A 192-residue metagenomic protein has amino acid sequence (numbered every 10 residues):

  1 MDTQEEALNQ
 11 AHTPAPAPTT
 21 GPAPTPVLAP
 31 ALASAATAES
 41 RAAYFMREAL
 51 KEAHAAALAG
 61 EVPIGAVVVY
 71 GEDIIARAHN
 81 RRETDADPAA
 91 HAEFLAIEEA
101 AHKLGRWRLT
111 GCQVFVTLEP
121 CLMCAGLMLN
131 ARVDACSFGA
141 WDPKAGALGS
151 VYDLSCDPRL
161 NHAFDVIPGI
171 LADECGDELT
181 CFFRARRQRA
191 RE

Functional and structural regions predicted by a protein language model:
M1-A56, M123, L127-E192: Zinc-dependent deaminase
A49, A53-A56, A66, A76 (+2 more regions): Small-residue (primarily alanine) positions within well-ordered alpha-helices, especially packing/interaction faces
G60-I64, T110: Short, basic and Ser/Thr-rich N-terminal targeting/leader segments
I64-E72: Short beta-strand scaffold segments in enzyme catalytic cores
I75-R82: Short beta->alpha transition motifs characteristic of CBS
R82, V116, A140: Residues that line or immediately flank small-molecule/substrate-binding pockets and catalytic motifs
T84-F94: A short, polar/charged loop-to-alpha-helix boundary motif
R106-L118: Immediate flanking context of iron-sulfur cluster ligation sites
